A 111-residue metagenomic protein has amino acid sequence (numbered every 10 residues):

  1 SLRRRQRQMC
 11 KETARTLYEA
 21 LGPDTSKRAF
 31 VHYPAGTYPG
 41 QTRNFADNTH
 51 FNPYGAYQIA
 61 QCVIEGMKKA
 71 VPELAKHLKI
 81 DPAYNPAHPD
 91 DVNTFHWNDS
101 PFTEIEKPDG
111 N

Functional and structural regions predicted by a protein language model:
S1-E12: Single conserved hydrophobic/aromatic residue that forms the stacking wall/gate of nucleotide- or nucleobase-binding
T13-P23: Surface-exposed loop and adjacent secondary-structure segments within mature catalytic domains
G22-N111: Conserved catalytic region of serine esterases and O-acyltransferases that act on ester linkages in lipids
